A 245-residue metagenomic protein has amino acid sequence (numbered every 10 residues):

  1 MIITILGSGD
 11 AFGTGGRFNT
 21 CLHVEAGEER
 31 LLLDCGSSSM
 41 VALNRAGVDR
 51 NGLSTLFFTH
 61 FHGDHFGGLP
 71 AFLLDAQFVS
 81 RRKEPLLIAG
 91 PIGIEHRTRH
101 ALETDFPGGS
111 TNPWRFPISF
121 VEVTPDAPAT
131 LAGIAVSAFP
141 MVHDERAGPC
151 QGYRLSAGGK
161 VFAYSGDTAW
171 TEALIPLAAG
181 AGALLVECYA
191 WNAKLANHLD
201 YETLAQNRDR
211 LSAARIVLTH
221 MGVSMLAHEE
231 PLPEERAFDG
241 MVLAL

Functional and structural regions predicted by a protein language model:
M1-A163, E229-L245: Binuclear metal-dependent hydrolase catalytic cores
S37-S38, V142-E145, T168-T171, G222-S224: Short beta->alpha connector loops
P91, G166, T219: Glycine- and other small-residue-rich loops at beta-strand/loop junctions that grip anionic moieties
A169-L245: Cap/insert and terminal regions of metallo-dependent hydrolase folds
